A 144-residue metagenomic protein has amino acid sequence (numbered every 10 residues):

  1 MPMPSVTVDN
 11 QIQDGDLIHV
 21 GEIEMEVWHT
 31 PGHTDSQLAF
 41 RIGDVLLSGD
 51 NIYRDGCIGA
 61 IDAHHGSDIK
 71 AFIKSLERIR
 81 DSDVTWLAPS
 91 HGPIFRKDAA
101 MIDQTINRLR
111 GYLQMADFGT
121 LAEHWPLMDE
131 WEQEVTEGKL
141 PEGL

Functional and structural regions predicted by a protein language model:
P2-M3, L17, E24-Q104, R108-L113: Metallo-beta-lactamase
D9-D14: Short acidic-hydrophobic, aromatic-tinged amphipathic segments that line or gate anion-handling sites
F118-L144: C-terminal regulatory/interaction regions
